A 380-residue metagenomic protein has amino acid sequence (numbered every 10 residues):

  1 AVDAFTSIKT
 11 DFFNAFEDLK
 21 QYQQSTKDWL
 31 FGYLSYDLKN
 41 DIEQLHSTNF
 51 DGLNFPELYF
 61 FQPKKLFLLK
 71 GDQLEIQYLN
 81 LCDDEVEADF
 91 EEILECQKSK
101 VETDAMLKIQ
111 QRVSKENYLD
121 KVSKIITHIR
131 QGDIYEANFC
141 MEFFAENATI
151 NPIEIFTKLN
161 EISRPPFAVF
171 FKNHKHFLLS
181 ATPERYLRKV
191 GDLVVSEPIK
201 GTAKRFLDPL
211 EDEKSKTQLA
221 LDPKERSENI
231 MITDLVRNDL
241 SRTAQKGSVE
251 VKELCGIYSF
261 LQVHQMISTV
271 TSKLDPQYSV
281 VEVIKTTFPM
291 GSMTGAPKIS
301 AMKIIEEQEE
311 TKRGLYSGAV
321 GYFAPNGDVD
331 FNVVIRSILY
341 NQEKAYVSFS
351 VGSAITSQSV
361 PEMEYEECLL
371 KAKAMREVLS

Functional and structural regions predicted by a protein language model:
A1-S380: Extended alpha-helical targeting/anchoring segments, especially N-terminal organellar/secretory targeting helices
